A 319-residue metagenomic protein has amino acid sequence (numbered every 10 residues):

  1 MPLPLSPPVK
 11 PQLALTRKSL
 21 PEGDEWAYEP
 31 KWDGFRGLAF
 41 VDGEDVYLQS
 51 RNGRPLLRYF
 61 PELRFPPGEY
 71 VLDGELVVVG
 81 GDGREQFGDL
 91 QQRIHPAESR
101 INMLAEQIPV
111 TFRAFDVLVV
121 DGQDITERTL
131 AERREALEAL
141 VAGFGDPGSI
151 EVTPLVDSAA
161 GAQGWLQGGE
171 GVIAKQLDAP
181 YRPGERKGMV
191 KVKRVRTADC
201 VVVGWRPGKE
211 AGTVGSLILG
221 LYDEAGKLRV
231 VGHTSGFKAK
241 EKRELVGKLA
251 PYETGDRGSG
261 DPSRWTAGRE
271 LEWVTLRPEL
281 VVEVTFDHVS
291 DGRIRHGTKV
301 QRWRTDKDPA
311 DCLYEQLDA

Functional and structural regions predicted by a protein language model:
M1-A319: Catalytic cores of nucleic-acid ligases and guanylyltransferases
